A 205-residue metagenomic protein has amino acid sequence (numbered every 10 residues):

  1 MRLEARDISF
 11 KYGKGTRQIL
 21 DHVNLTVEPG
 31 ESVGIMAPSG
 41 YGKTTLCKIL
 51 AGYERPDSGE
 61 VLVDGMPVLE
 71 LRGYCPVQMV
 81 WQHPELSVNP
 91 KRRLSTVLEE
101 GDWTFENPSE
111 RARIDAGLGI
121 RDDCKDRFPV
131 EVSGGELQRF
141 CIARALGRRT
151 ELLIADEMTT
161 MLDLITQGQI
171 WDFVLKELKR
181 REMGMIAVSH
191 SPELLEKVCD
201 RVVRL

Functional and structural regions predicted by a protein language model:
R2-A5, S9-H22: A short, flexible loop at the N-terminus of ABC-type nucleotide-binding domains that lies
A51: Helix-to-loop junction immediately C-terminal to a conserved catalytic motif
M66-Q78, L86, R92: ABC ATPase NBD coupling module
H83, P90-E106: Q-loop/switch helix immediately C-terminal to the Walker
F128-V132, E136: Conserved ABC ATPase signature
I142, I154, I170: Hydrophobic anchor residue at the start of the ABC signature
V188-H190: H-loop/switch region of ABC-family ATPase nucleotide-binding domains
